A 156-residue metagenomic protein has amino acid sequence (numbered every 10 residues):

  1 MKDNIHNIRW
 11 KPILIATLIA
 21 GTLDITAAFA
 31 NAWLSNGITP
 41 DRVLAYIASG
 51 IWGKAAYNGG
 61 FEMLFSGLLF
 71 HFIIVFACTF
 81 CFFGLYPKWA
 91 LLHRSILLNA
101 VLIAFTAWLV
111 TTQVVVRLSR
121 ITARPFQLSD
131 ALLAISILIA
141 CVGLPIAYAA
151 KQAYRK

Functional and structural regions predicted by a protein language model:
M1-I5, A150-K156: Short, charged juxtamembrane terminal tails flanking transmembrane helices
D3-G37: N-terminal signal-anchor transmembrane alpha helix
G21-I25, A104-V114: Aromatic-anchored segments of alpha-helical transmembrane domains
W33, G37-E62: Extracytosolic (periplasmic/ER-lumenal) interhelical loops and adjacent juxtamembrane/interface segments of multi-pass
Y57, T112-L133: Interfacial helix-loop-helix junctions of multi-pass membrane proteins
F65-F83: Hydrophobic alpha-helical transmembrane segments
K88-T106: Internal alpha-helical transmembrane segments of multi-pass membrane proteins
I137-K151: Hydrophobic cores of alpha-helical transmembrane segments in multi-pass inner/ER membrane proteins, independent
